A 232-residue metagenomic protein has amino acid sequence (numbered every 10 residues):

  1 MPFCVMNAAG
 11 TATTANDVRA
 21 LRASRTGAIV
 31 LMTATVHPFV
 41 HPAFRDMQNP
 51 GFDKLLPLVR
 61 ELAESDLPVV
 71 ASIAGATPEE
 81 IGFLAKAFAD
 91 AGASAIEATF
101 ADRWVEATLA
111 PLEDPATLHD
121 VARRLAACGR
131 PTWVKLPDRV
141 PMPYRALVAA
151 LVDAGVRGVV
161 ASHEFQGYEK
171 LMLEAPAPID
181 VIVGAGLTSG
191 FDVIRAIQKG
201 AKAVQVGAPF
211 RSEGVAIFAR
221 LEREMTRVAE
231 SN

Functional and structural regions predicted by a protein language model:
M1-V69, A74-E79, L221: N-terminal capping/small domains of soluble enzymes
P2, T26, D66-P68, A93 (+3 more regions): A general structural motif
V5-A9, G27-L31, V69-I73, I96-A98 (+4 more regions): Hydrophobic faces of well-ordered beta-strands that scaffold small-molecule active sites in alpha/beta enzyme cores
N16-L21, E79-D90, V140-A154, A175-V183 (+1 more regions): Catalytic cores of alpha/beta
L21-S24, P57-D66, A85-A93, R123-A127 (+1 more regions): Acidic (Asp/Glu)-rich catalytic clusters
L31-H37, A95-V105, G158-G167, L187 (+1 more regions): Glycine-rich phosphate-binding active-site loops on the catalytic face of alpha/beta enzymes
V40-N49, F100-A116, D138, M142-A177 (+1 more regions): Glycine/Thr-rich beta-alpha phosphate-binding loop at enzyme active sites
D46-P68, L112-D138, G167-V183, L221-N232: Alpha-helix-loop-beta-strand connector modules within alpha/beta enzyme cores
